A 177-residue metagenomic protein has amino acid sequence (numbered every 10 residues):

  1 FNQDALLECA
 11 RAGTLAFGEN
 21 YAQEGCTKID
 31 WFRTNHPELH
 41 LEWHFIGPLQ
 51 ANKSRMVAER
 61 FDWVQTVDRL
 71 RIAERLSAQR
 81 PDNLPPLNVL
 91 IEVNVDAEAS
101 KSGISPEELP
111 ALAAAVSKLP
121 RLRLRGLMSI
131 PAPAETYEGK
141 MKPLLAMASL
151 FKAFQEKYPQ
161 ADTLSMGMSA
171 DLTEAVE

Functional and structural regions predicted by a protein language model:
F1-A170: Conserved alpha/beta-domain cores
S169-E177: Acidic, divalent-metal-coordinating active-site segment for phosphoryl/phosphodiester hydrolysis, typified by short
